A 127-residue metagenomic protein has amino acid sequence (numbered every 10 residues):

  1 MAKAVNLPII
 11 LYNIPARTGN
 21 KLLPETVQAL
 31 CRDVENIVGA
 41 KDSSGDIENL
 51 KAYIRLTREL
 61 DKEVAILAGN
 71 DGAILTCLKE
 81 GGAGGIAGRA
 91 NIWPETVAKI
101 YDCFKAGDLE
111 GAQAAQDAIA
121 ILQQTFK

Functional and structural regions predicted by a protein language model:
A2-L7, R17-K127: Catalytic alpha/beta core domains of metabolic enzymes, predominantly
N13-I14: Conserved C-terminal portion of the radical SAM core fold that forms the substrate/S-adenosylmethionine-binding
